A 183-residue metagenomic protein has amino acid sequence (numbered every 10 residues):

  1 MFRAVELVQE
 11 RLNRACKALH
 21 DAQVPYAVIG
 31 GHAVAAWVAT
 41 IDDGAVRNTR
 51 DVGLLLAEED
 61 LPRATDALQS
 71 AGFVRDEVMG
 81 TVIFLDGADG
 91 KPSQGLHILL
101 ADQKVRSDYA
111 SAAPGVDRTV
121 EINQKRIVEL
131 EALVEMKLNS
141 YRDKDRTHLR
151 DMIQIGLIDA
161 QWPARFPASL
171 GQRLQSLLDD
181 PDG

Functional and structural regions predicted by a protein language model:
M1-G183: Compositionally biased terminal segments of proteins
